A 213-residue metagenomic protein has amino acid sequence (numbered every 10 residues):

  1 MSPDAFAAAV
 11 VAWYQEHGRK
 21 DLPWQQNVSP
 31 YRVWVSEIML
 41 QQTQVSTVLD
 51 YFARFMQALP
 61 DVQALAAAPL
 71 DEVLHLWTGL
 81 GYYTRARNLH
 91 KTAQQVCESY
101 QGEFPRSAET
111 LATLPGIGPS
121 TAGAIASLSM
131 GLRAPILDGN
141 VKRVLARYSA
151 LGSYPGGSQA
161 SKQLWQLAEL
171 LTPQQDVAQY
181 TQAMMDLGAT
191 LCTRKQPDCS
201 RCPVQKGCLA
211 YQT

Functional and structural regions predicted by a protein language model:
M1-A5: Short, low-complexity, intrinsically disordered N-terminal peptides in bacterial proteins
A9-Q212: Catalytic cores of DNA base-excision repair glycosylases
